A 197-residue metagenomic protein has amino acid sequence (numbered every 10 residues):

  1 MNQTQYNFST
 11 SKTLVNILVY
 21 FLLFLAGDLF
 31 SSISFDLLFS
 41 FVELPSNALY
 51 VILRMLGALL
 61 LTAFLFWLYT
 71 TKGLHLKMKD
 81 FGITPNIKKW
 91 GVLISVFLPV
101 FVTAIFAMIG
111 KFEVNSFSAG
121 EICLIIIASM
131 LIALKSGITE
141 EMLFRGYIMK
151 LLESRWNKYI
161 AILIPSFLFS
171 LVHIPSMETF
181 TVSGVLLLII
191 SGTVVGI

Functional and structural regions predicted by a protein language model:
M1-M78: N-terminal, membrane-interfacial amphipathic/helix-forming hydrophobic leader that caps and precedes the first
Q5-T13, L44, F81-P85, S116-L124 (+1 more regions): Helix-boundary and loop/linker segments of multi-pass membrane transporters
L29-F30, G184-I197: Functionally important transmembrane alpha-helices
A48, I87-K89, I122, R155-I160 (+1 more regions): Membrane-helix interface segments
K72-H75, T103-S116: Transmembrane alpha-helix boundary signature
K111-A119, H173-V182: Membrane-interface helix caps and helix-loop-helix hairpins in membrane proteins
T139-I164: Membrane-interface helix/loop boundary segments of multi-pass membrane proteins
K158-I174, I189-G192: Small-polar-interrupted transmembrane alpha-helices in polytopic inner-membrane proteins
